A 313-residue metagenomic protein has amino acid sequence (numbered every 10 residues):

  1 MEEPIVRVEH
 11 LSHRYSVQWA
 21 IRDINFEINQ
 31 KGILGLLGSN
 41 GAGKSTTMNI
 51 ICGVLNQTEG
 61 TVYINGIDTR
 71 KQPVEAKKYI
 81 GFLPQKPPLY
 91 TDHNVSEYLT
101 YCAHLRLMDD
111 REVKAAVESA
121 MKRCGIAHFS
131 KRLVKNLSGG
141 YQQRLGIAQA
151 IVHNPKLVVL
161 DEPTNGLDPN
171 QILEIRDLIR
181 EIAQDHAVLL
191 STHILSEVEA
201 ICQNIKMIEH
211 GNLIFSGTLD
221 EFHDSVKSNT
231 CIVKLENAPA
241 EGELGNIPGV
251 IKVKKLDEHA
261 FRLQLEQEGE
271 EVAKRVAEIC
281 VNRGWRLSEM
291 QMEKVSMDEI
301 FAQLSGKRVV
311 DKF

Functional and structural regions predicted by a protein language model:
E3-V8, H13-E209, F215: ABC transporter nucleotide-binding domains
S12, S96, L195, D220 (+3 more regions): Alpha-helix N-cap/helix-start and coil->helix boundary motif
Q30, H128, N237, L265-E268 (+1 more regions): Non-catalytic surface loops within mature trypsin-like serine protease
Y101, S119, G242, E278 (+1 more regions): Surface-exposed charge patches
K131, K252-K255, M292: Hydrophobic/anchoring residues in structured secondary elements
E174-L265: ABC transporter nucleotide-binding domain
E268-F313: C-terminal coupling/interaction segments
